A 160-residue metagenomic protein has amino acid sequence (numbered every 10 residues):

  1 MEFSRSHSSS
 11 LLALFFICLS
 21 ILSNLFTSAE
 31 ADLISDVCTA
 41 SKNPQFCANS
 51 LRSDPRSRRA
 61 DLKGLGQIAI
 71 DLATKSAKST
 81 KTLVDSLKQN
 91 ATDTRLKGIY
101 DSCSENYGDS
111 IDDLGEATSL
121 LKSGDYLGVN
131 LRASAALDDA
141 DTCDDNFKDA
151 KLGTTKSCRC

Functional and structural regions predicted by a protein language model:
M1-D32: Terminal membrane/secretory targeting segments in land-plant proteins
A29-C160: Folded extracytoplasmic luminal domains of secretory or organellar precursors
